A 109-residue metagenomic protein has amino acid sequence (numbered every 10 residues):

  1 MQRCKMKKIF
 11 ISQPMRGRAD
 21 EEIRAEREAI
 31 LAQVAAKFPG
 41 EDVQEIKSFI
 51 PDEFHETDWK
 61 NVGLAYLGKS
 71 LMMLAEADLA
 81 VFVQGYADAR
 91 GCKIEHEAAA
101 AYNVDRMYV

Functional and structural regions predicted by a protein language model:
M1-V109: Conserved catalytic or regulatory cores that recognize and/or transform ribose-phosphate-containing ligands
